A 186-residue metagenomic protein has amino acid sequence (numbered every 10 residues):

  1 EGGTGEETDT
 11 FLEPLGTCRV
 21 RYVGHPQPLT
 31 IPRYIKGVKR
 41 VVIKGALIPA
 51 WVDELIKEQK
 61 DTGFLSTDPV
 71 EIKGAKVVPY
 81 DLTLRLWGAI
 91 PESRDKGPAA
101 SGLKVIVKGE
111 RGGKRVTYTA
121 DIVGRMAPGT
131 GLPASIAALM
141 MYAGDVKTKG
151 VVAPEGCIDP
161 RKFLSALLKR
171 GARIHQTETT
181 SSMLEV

Functional and structural regions predicted by a protein language model:
E1-V186: C-terminal catalytic/substrate-binding lobe primarily of soluble NAD(P)-dependent oxidoreductases
